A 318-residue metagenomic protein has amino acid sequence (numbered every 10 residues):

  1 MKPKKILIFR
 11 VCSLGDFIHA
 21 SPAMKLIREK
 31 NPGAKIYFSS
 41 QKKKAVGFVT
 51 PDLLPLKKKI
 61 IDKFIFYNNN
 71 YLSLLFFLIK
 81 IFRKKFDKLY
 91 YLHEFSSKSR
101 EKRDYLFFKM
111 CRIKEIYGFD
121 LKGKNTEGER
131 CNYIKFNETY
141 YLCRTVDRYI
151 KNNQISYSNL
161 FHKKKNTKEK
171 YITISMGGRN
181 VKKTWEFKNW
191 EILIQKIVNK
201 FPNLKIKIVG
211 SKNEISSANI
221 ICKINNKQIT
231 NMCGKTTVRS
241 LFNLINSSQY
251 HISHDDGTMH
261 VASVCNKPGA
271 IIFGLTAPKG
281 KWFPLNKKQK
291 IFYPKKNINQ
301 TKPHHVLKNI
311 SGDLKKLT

Functional and structural regions predicted by a protein language model:
M1-T318: Catalytic machinery of carbohydrate-active enzymes, primarily nucleotide-sugar-dependent glycosyltransferases
